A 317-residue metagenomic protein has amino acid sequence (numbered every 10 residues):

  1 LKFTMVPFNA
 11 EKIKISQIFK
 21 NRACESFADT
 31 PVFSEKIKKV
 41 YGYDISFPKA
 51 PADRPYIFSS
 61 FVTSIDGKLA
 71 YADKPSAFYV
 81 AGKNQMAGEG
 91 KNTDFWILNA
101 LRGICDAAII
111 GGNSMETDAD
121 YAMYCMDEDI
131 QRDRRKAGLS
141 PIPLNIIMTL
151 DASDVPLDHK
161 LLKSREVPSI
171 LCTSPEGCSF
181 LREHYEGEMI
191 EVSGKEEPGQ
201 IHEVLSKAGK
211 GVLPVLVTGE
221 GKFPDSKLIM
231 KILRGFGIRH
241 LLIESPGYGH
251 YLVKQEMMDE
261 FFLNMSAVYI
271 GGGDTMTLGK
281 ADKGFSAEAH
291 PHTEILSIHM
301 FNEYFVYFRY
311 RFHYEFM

Functional and structural regions predicted by a protein language model:
L1-M317: Enzymes that bind and transform nitrogen-containing heteroaromatic metabolites
